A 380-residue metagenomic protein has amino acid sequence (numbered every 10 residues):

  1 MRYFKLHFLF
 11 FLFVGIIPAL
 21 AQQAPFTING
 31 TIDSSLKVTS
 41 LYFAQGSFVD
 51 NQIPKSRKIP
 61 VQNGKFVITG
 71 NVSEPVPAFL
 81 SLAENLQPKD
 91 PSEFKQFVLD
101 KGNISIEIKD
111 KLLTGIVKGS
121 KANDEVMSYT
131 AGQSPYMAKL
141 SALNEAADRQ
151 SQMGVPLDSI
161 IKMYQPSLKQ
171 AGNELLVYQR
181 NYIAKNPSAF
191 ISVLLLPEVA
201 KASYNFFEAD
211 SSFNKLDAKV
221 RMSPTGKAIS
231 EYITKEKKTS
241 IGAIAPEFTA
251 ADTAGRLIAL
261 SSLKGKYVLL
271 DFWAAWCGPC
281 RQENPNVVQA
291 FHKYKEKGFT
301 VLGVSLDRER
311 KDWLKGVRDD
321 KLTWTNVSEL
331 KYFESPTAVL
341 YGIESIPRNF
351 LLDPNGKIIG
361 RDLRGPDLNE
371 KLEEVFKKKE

Functional and structural regions predicted by a protein language model:
M1-G30, K379: Bacterial Sec-dependent N-terminal signal peptides
Q22-Q170, L175: A non-transmembrane, solvent-exposed segment enriched in polar/low-complexity residues
P91-F94, I104, L113, Q170-I244: N-terminal targeting signals for export/organelle localization
K227-S261, W324, K371-K378: N-terminal "domain-start" segment that seeds a small globular fold
K264, F272-Q289: Conserved redox-active cysteine motifs that mediate thiol-disulfide chemistry, especially di-cysteine Cys-X(1-2)-Cys
Q282-V304, E374-K379: Conserved helix-turn-beta segment immediately C-terminal to the redox Cys motif in thioredoxin-like folds
L314-F350, P354-N355: Short, internal strand/loop/helix patches that form the active-site neighborhood or redox-interaction surface
P354-E380: Thiol-/selenol-based redox modules, centered on thioredoxin-like and closely related oxidoreductase domains
